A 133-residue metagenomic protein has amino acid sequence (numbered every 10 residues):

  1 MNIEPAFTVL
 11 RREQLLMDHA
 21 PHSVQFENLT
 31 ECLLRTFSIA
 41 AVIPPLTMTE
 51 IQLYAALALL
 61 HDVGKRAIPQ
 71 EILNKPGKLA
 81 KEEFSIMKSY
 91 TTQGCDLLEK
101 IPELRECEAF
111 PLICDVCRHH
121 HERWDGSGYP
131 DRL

Functional and structural regions predicted by a protein language model:
N2-L133: Histidine- and acidic-residue-rich, metal-dependent catalytic cores
